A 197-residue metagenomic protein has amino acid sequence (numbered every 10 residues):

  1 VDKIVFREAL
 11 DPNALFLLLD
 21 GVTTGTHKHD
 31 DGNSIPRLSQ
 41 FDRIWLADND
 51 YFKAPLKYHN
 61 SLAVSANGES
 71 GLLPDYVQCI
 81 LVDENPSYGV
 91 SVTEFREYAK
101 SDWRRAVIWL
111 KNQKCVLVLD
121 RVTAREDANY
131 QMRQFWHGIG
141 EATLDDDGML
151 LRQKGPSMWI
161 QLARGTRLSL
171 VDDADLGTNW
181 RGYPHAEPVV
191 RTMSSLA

Functional and structural regions predicted by a protein language model:
V1-W45, L196-A197: Carbohydrate-active enzyme catalytic cores, enriched for enzymes that act on polyanionic acidic polysaccharides
D50-A197: CBM-like, beta-strand-rich accessory domains located in the C-terminal region of large, secreted polysaccharide-active
